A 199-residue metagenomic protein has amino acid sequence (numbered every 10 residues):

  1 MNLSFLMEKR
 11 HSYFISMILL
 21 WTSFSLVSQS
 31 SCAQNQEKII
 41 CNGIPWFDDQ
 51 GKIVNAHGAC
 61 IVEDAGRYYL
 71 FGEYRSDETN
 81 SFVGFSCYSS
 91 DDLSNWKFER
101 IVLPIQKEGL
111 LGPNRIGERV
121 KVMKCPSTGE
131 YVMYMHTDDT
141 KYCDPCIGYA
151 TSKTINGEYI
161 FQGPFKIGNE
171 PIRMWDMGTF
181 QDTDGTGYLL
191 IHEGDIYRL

Functional and structural regions predicted by a protein language model:
M1-N35: Bacterial Sec-dependent N-terminal signal peptides
M7, S31-L199: Carbohydrate-active catalytic/glycan-binding domains of CAZyme proteins, especially the secreted or lumenal ectodomains
